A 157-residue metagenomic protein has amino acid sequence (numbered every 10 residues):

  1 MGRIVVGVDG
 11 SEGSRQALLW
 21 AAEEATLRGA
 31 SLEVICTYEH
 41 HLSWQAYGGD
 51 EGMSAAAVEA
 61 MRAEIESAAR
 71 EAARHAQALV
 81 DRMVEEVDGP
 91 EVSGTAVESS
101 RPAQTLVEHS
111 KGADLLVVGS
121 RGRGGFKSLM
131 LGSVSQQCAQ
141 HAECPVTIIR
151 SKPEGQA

Functional and structural regions predicted by a protein language model:
G2-E59, E86-D88, H109, A113 (+1 more regions): Small/aliphatic-rich secondary-structure junction motif
G10, S128, S151: Short, conserved catalytic or interaction motifs in soluble domains
G13, L42, R74, A78-L116 (+1 more regions): Structural beta-alpha unit
C36-T37, S120-R121, R150-S151: Short secondary-structure boundary segments
S54-R74: A short acidic, glycine-rich active-site loop that binds or catalyzes chemistry on phosphate/adenosine moieties
L115-Q140, G155-A157: Glycine-rich, Arg-bearing micro-motifs that act as flexible, cationic patches
H141-S151: Short, acidic/small-residue loops that bind anionic groups at enzyme active sites
